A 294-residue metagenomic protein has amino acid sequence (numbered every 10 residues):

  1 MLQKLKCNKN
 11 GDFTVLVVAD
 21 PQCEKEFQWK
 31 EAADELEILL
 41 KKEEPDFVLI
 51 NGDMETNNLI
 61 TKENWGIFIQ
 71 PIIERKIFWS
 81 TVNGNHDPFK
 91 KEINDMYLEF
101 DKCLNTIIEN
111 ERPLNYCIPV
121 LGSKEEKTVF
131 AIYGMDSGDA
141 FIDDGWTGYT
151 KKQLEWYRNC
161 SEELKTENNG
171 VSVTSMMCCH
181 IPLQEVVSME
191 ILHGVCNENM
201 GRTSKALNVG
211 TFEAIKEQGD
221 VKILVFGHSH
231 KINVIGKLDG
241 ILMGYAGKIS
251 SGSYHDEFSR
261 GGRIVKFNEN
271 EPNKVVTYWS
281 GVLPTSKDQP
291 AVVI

Functional and structural regions predicted by a protein language model:
M1-I67: N-terminal active-site segment of His-dependent metallophosphoesterases
L2-C7, W65-G170, R263-N268: Extended active-site neighborhood of metal-dependent phosphoesterases/phosphodiesterases
L2-L5, K9, V18, N115-E126 (+3 more regions): Binuclear metal-dependent phosphoesterase catalytic core
T14-V17, D46-N51, T56, F78-N83 (+6 more regions): Structural recognition of the beta-strand scaffold that forms the well-ordered cores of secreted hydrolase catalytic
E24-E26, T56-L59, T81-E92, A140-D143 (+4 more regions): Active-site environment of divalent metal-dependent phosphoester hydrolases
Q28, G52-P71, P88-T106, M189 (+2 more regions): Metal-dependent catalytic neighborhoods of phosphoester/phosphodiester hydrolases
Q28-A32, I60, N64, N110 (+3 more regions): Soluble or luminal CAZymes and related metallo-dependent hydrolases
E43-F47, A131-Y133, G145-N233: His/acidic metal-ligating clusters that form di-metal
